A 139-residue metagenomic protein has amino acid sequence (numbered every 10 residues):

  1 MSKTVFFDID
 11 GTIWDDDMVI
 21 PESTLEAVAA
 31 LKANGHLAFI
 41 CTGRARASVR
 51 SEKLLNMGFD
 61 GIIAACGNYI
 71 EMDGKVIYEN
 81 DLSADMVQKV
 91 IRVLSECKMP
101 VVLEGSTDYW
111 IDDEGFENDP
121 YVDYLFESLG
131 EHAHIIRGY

Functional and structural regions predicted by a protein language model:
K3-M18: Asp-based phosphoryl-transfer active-site loop
F7-I9, G43-R44, A64-M72: Short, conserved active-site loops that position catalytic residues or coordinate cofactors/metal ions across diverse
D16-D17, V49-S51, D73-G74, D112-D113: Short glycine-/acidic-enriched loop or helix-start segments at secondary-structure transitions that form or flank
M18-H36, E79-M86, L94: Short, acidic loop-to-helix structural element flanking the phosphoryl-transfer center in phosphate-processing enzymes
V28-R50, V101-G105: Substrate-recognition element of Asp-dependent hydrolases with the DxDx(T/V) motif
A45-I63: Substrate-recognition/cap helix-loop segment adjacent to the acidic, metal-dependent catalytic center of Asp-based
N68-Y139: HAD-like small-molecule phosphatases
